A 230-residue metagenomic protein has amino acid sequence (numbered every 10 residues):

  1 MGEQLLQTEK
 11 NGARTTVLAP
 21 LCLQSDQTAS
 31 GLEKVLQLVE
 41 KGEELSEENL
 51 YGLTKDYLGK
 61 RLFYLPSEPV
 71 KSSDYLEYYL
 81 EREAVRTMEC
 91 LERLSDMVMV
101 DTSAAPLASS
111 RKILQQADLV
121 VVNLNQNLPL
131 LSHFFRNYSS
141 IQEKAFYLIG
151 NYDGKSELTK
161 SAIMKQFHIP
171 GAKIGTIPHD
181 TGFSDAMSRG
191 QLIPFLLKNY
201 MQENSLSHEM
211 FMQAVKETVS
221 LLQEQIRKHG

Functional and structural regions predicted by a protein language model:
E3-R93: P-loop/Walker-type NTP enzyme "switch/lid" segment
P66-S67, M99-D101, V120-N125, Y147-N151 (+1 more regions): Conserved beta-strand segments of the P-loop GTPase G domain that flank and frequently precede/overlap
L76-V85, F135-S156: P-loop/Walker A phosphate-binding loop and immediately adjacent motor/lid segment at beta-alpha junctions
S95-A105: Glycine-rich phosphate-binding loop used to anchor ATP phosphates in small-molecule kinases, encompassing both
A104-N127: Inter-motif core of Ras-like GTPase G domains
Q115, Y138-E143, F167-I169: Short, conserved loop/helix-junction motifs that constitute active-site signature segments in enzyme catalytic cores
N151-D153, E157, S161-N204: Beta-strand-loop-alpha "switch" segments that mediate conformational coupling across diverse proteins
I193-G230: NTP-binding/hydrolysis catalytic cores, primarily Walker-type P-loop NTPases
